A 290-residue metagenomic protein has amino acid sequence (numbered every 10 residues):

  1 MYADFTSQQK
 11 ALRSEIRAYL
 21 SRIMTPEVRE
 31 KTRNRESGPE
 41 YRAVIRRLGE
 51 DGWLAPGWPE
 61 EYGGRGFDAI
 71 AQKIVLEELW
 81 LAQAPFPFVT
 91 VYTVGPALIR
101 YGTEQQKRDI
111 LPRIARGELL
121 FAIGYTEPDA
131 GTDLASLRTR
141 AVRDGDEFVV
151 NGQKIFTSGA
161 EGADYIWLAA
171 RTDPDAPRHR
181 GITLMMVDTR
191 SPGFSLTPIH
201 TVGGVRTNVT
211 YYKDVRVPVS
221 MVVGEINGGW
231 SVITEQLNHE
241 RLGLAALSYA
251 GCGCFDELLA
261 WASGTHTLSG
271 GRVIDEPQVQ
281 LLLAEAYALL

Functional and structural regions predicted by a protein language model:
Y2-S7, A11, F194-L290: Glycine-rich beta->alpha junctions and the first turn(s) of the following alpha-helix
E50-E118, S158-Y165, L290: Internal helix-loop-helix
G52, V75-W80, M186-S191, K213-V217: Short Ser/Thr-interspersed hydrophobic loop/turn segments at strand-loop and sheet-helix junctions that line or gate
F88, D129-T132, F156-G159, P174-A176 (+1 more regions): Short Gly/Pro-enriched turn/cap motifs at secondary-structure boundaries
G117-T126, A169: A short, Trp-centered hydrophobic/proline-enriched beta-strand micro-motif
T132-D133, F148: Hydrophobic, small-residue-rich alpha-helical packing segments that form membrane-like cores
T139-V142: A structural signal for short hydrophobic beta-strand segments in well-ordered beta-sheet cores
E147, N151-T197: A short core secondary-structure module
